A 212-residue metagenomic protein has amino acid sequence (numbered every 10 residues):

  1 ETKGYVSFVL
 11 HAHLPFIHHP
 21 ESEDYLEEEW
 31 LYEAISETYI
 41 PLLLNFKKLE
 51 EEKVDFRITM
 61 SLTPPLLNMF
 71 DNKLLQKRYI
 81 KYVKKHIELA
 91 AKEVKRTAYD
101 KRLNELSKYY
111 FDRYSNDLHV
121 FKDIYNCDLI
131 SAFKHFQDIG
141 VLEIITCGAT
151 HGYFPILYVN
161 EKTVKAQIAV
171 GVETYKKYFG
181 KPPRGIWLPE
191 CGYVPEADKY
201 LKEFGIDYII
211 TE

Functional and structural regions predicted by a protein language model:
E1-E212: Carbohydrate-active enzymes and regulators
